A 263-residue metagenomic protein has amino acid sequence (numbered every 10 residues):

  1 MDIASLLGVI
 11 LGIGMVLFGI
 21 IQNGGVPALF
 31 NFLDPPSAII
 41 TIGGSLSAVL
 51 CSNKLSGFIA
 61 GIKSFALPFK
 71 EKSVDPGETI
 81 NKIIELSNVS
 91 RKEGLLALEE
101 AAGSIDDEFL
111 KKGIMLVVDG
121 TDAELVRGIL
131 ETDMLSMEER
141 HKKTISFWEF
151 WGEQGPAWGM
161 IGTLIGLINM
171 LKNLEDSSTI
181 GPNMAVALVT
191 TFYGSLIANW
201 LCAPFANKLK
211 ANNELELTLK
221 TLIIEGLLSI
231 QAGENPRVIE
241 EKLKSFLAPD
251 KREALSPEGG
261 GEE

Functional and structural regions predicted by a protein language model:
A4, G8, F18-T144, E216-E263: Large intracellular
L7-I10, G14-L29, D133-N212: Helix-termination/interfacial motifs at the ends of transmembrane alpha-helices
